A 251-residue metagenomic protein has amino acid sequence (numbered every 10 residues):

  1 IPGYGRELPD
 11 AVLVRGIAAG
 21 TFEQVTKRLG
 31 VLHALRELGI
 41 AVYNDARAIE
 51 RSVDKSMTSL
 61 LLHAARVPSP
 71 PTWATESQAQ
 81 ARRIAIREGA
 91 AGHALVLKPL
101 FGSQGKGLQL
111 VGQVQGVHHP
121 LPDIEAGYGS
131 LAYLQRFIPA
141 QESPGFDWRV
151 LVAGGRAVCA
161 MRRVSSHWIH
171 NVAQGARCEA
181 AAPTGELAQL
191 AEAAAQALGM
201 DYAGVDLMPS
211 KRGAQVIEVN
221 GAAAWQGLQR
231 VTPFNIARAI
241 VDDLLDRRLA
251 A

Functional and structural regions predicted by a protein language model:
I1-L8, R83-G89, D123: Short amphipathic alpha-helix with an adjacent loop that forms part of the alpha/beta core around
I1-P71: Conserved N-proximal alpha/beta basic substrate-recognition cap immediately N-terminal to, or forming the N-lobe
A11-R15, V96, Y133: Structural motif
I17-A19, L100-G102, A222: Short glycine-rich anion-binding loops that position phosphate/pyrophosphate groups of nucleotides and phosphorylated
N44, A48-Q104: Hydrophobic alpha-helical segments and helix pairs
H93, K106-L198: Phosphate-binding site of ATP-dependent enzymes
L95, V158-C159, A203, Q215-E218: Protein kinase-like catalytic core scaffold
A182, M200, P209-A251: C-terminal active-site "lid" helix and adjoining low-complexity regulatory extension at the edge of ATP-using catalytic
